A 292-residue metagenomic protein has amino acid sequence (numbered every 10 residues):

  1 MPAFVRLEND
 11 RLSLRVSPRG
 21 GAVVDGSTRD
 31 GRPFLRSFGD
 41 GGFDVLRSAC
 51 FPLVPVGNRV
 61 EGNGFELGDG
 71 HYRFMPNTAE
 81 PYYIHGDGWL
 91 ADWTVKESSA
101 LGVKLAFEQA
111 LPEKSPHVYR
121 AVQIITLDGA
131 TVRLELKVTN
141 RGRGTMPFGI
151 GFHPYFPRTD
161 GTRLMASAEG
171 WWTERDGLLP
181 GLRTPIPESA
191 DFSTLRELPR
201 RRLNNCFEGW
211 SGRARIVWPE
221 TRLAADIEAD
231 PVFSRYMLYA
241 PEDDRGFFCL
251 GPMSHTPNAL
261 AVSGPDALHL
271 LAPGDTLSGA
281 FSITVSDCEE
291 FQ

Functional and structural regions predicted by a protein language model:
M1-D10: Short, Gly/Pro- and small/polar-rich lid/capping loops
L7, F107-F148, F152-F156: Acidic, contiguous internal or C-terminal segments within carbohydrate-active enzymes that form a structured patch used
R15-H71, N77: Acidic-aromatic substrate-binding/catalytic surfaces of carbohydrate-active enzymes
V16, L105-F107, I125, I216 (+1 more regions): Short, hydrophobic/aromatic-enriched beta-strand segments in well-ordered soluble domains
F65-R73, L136, H269-D287: Short Pro-Gly-centered flexible turn/kink motifs
G70, M75-G129: Extended, loop-rich substrate-binding clefts of extracytoplasmic carbohydrate-active enzymes
F74, M146-P147, Y155-D230: Active-site/ligand-binding surface loops and adjacent short beta/alpha elements that line catalytic pockets across
W218-P257: Glycine-rich active-site loops that engage anionic ligands at enzyme catalytic sites
